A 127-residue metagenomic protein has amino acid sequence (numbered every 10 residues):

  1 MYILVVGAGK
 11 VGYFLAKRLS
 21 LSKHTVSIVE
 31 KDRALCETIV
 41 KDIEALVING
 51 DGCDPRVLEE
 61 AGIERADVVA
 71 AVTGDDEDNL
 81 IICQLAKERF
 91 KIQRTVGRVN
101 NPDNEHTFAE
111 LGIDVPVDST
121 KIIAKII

Functional and structural regions predicted by a protein language model:
M1-I127: Cytosolic regulatory regions of ion transport systems
